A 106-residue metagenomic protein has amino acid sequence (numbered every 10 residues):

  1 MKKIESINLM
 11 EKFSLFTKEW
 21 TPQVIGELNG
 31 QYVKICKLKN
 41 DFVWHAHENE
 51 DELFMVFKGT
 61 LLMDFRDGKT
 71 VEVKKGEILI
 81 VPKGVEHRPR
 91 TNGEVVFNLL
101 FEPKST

Functional and structural regions predicted by a protein language model:
M1-K34: A short, N-terminal "cap"/entry segment at the start of jelly-roll beta-barrel domains of the cupin/DSBH fold
K18, Y32-E48: Conserved short histidine dyad/triad with adjacent acidic residue
N29, F57-K58, K74-K75: A cytosolic small-molecule/anion-sensing beta-strand core signal
Q31-Y32, L61, K69, V85: Short acidic/polar mixed-charge low-complexity motifs
V33, F42-W44, G59-D64, I78: Short beta-strand segments in beta-sandwich/barrel cores
K37-L38, E48-M63: Short, conserved beta-strand element in jelly-roll/cupin
D67-K83: Short acidic-glycine-tyrosine-enriched beta hairpin
K83-T106: Ligand-binding loop in jelly-roll beta-barrel domains
